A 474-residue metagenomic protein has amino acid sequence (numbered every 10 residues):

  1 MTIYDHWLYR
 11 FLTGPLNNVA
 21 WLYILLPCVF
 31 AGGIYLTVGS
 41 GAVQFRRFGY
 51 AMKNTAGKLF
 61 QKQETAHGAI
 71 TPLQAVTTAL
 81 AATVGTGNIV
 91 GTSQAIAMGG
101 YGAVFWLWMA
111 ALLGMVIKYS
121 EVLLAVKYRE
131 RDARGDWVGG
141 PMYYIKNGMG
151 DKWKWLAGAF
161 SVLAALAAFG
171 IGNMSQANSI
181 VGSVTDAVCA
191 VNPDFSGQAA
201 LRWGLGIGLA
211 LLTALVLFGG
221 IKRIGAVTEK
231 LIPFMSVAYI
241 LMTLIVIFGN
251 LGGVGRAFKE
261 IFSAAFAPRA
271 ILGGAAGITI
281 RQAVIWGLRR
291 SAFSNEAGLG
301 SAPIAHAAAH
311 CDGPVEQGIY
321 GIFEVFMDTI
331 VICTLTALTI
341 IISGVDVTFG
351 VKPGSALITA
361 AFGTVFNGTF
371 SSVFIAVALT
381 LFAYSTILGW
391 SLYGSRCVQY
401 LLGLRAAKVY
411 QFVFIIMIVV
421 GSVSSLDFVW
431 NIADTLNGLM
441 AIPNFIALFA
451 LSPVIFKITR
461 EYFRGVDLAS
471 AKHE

Functional and structural regions predicted by a protein language model:
M1-T86, I96-A103, G114, V419 (+1 more regions): N-terminal alpha-helical transmembrane segments of multi-pass membrane transport and channel/translocase proteins
C28-Y35, G39-M52, A177-V184, L201-F262 (+3 more regions): Membrane-interface loop-to-helix entry segments
Y35-T37, A110-G135, M142, K146-N178 (+2 more regions): Helix-loop-helix module between adjacent transmembrane segments
G39-Q44, G87-T92, G170-I180, V191-D194 (+5 more regions): Transmembrane helix-loop junctions in multi-pass membrane proteins
A42-I70, Q94-V104, V116-D151, D346-F366 (+2 more regions): Flexible loop linkers connecting adjacent transmembrane helices in multi-pass alpha-helical membrane transporters
Q63-M98, L124-G148, A159-A165, G277-F326: Alpha-helical membrane segments and immediately flanking helix-loop junctions that form or couple to the substrate/ion
L113-E121, I207-I221, I232-G252, I285 (+3 more regions): Selective recognition of specific alpha-helical transmembrane segments in multi-pass small-molecule
Y119-R129, A133, L244-E260, P268-I278 (+3 more regions): Extracellular/periplasmic helix-exit of transmembrane alpha-helices
